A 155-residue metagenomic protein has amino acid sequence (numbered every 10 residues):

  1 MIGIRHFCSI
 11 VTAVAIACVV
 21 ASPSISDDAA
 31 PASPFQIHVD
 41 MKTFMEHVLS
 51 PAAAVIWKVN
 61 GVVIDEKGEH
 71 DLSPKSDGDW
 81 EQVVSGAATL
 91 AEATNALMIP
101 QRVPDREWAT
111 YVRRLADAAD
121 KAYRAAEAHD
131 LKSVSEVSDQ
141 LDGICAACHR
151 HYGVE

Functional and structural regions predicted by a protein language model:
M1-I4: N-terminal secretory signal peptides that target proteins for export/translocation
S9-V19: Bacterial N-terminal signal peptides
C18-A30: Bacterial Sec-dependent signal peptides at the C-terminal "C-region" and cleavage site
D27-Q140: Extracytoplasmic c-type cytochrome modules immediately beyond a signal peptide or single-pass transmembrane anchor
P31, G153-E155: Flexible coil segments in periplasmic/lumen-exposed cytochrome c-class electron-transfer proteins
L141-G153: The canonical Cys-X-X-Cys-His
